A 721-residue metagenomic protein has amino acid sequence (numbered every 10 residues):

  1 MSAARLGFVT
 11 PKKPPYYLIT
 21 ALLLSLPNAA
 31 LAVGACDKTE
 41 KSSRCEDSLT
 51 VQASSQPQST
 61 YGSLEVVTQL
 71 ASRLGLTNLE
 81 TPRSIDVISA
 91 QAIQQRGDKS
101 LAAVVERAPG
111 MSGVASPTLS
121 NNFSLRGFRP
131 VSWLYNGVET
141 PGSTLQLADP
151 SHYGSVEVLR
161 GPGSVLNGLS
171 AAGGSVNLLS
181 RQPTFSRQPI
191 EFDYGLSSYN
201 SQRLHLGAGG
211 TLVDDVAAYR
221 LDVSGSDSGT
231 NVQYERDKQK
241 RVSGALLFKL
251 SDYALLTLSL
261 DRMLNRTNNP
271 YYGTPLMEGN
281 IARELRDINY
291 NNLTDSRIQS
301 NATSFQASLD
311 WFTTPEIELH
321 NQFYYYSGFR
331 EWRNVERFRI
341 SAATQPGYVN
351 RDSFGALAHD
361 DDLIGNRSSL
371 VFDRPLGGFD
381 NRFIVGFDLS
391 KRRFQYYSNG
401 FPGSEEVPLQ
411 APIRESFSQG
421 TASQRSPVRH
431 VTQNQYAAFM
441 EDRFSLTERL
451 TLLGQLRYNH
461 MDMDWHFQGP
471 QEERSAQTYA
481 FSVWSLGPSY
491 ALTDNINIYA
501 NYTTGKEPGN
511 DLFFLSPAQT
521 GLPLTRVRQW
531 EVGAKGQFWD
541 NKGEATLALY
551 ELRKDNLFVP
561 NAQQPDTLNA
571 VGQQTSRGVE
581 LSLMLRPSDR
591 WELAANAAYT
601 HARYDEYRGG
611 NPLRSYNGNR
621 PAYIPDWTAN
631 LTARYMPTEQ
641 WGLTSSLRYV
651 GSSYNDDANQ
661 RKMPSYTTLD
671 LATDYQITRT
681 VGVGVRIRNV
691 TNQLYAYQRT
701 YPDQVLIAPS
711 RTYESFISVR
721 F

Functional and structural regions predicted by a protein language model:
E46-R187, V532: Acidic, small-polar-rich N-terminal luminal/periplasmic segments of exported/outer-membrane proteins
S151-G154, V165-G244, L250-A254, T303 (+1 more regions): Outer-membrane beta-barrel translocator/receptor signature
S226, T230, S243-K249, Y253-F312 (+5 more regions): Acidic/polar loop-and-plug regions of large Gram-negative outer-membrane beta-barrel proteins
L247-S251, L255, D361, D380-I384 (+6 more regions): Structural signature of Gram-negative outer-membrane beta-barrels, strongest in the C-terminal barrel of TonB-dependent
F305-G328, D352-F467, T546, A594: Face-selective signature of the C-terminal outer-membrane beta-barrel domain
S308-F312, E316-Y324, G328-E336, A491 (+3 more regions): Membrane-embedded beta-barrel scaffold of Gram-negative outer-membrane proteins
R449, K542, E551-R553, A570-D657 (+2 more regions): Gram-negative outer-membrane beta-barrel transporters
Y649-D656, D674-F721: C-terminal beta-signal and adjacent terminal beta-strands/loops of Gram-negative outer-membrane beta-barrel proteins
